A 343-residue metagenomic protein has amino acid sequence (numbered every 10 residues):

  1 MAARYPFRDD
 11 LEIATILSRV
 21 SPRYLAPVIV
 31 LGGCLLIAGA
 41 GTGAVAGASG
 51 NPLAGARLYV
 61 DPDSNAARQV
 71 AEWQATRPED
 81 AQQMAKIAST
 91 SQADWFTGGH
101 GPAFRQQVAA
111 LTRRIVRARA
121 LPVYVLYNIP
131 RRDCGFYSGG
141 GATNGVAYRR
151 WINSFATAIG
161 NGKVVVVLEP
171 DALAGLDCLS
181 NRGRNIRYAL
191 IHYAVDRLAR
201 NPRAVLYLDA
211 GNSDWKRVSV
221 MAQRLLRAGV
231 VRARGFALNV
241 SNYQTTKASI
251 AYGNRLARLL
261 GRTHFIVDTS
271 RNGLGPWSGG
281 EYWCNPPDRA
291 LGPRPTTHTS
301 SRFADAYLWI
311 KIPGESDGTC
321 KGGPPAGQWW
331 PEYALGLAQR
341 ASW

Functional and structural regions predicted by a protein language model:
M1-P22: N-terminal secretory signal peptides that target proteins for export/translocation
P27-G39: Bacterial N-terminal signal peptides
I37-N51: C-terminal region of N-terminal signal peptides and the immediate post-cleavage residues of exported proteins
L53-S154, A158, I312, S316 (+2 more regions): N-terminal carbohydrate-binding/catalytic regions of secreted carbohydrate-active enzymes
G55, V60-A88, S213-L335: Surface-exposed substrate-engagement region within the catalytic domains of secreted or surface-exposed extracellular
W95-G101, F136-G145, D177-N185, D209-N212 (+2 more regions): Second-shell loop/turn segments in exported
L121-V123, K163-V167, R203-Y207, A233-A237 (+2 more regions): Structural preference for beta-strand elements that scaffold enzyme active sites
S138-K163, P170-A204, V218-V220: Active-site cleft segment of glycoside hydrolase catalytic domains centered on the general acid/base Glu
